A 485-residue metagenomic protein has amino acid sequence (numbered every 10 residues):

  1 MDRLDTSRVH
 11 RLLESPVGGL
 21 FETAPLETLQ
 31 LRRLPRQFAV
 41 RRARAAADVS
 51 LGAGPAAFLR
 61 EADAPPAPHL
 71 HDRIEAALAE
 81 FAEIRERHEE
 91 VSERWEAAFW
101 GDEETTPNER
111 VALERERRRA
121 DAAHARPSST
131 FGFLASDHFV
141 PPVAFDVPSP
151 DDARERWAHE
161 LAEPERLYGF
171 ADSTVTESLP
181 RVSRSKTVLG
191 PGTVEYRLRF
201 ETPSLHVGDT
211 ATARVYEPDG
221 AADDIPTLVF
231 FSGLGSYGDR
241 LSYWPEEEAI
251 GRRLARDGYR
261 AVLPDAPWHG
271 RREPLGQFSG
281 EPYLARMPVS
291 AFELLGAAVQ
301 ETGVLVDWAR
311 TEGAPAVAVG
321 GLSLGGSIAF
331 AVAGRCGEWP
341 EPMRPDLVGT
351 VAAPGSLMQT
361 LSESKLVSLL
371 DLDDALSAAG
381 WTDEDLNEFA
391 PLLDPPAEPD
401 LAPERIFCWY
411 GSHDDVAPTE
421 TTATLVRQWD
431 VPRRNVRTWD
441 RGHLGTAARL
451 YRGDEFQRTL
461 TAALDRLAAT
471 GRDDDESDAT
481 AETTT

Functional and structural regions predicted by a protein language model:
M1-V194, E482-T485: N-terminal targeting or regulatory segments adjacent to alpha/beta-hydrolase or S9 domains
Y196-L205: Short beta-strand segments that buttress and anchor functional surface loops
L205-L275: Short, surface-exposed "cap/lid" segments of acyl-processing enzymes
R272-L284, E363-V367: Short, flexible, mixed-charge acidic loops at enzyme active sites
Q277-E312: Alpha/beta-hydrolase active-site loop
L305-K365: Primarily recognizes the serine-hydrolase "nucleophile elbow" in alpha/beta-hydrolase and SGNH/GDSL folds
M358-T421: The feature captures the conserved acid-bearing segment of alpha/beta-hydrolase catalytic domains
A423-T485: C-terminal catalytic histidine-bearing segment of alpha/beta-hydrolase fold enzymes
